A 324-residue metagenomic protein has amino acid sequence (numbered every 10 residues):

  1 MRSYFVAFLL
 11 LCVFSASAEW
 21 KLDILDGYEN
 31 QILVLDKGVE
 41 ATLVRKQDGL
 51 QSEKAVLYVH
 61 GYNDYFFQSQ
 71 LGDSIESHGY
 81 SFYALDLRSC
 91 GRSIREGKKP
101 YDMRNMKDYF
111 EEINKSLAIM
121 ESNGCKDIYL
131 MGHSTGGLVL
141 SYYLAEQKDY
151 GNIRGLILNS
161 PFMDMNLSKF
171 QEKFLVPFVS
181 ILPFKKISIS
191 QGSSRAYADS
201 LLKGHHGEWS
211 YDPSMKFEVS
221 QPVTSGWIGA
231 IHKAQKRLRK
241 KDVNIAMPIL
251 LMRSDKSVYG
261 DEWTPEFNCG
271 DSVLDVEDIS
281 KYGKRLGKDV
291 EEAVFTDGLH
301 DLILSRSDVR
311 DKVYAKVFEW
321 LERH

Functional and structural regions predicted by a protein language model:
E19-L50: N-terminal cap/lid segment of alpha/beta-hydrolase-fold proteins
E53-G61: Short beta-strand element of the alpha/beta-hydrolase
G61-D73, W263-T264: The serine-hydrolase catalytic nucleophile loop
Y62-N63, G91-D127, V309: Catalytic nucleophile-loop/oxyanion-hole region of alpha/beta-hydrolase and closely related hydrolase-like folds
D64-F67, E76-E96: Conserved alpha/beta-hydrolase
T135, L140-S225: Alpha/beta-hydrolase-fold enzymes
S190-V290, V294: Serine-hydrolase catalytic core
D289-H324: Catalytic active-site module of serine/aspartate enzymes centered on a nucleophile-bearing elbow/loop
